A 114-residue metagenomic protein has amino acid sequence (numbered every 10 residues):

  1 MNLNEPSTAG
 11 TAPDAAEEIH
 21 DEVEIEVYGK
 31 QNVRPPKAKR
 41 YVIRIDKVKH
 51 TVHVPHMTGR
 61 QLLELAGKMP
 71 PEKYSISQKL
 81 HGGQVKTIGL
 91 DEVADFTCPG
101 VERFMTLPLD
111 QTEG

Functional and structural regions predicted by a protein language model:
M1-G114: Ubiquitin-like/PB1-type beta-grasp interaction modules and other compact soluble beta-rich domains
